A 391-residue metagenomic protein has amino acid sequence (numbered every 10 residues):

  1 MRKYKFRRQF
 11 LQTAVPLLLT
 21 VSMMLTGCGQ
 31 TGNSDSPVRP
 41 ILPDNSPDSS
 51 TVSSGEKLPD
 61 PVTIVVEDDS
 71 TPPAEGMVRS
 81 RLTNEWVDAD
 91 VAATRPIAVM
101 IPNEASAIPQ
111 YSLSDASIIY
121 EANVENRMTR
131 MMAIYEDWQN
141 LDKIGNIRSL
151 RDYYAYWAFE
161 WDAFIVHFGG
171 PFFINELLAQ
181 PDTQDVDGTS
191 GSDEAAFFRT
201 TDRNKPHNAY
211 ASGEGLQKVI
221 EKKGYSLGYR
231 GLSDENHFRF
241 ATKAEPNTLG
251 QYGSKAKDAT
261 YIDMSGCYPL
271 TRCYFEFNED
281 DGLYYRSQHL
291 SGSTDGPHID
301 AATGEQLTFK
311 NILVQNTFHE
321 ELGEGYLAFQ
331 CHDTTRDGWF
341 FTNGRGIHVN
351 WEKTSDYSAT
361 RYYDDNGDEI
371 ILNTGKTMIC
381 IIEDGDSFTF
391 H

Functional and structural regions predicted by a protein language model:
K3-V15: Bacterial N-terminal signal peptides that target proteins for export
L18-S22: Alpha-helical transmembrane segments
M23-G27: C-terminal motif of bacterial Sec signal peptides marking the signal peptidase cleavage site
G29-T31: Bacterial signal peptide processing site
S34-S36: Ser/Thr/Pro/Gly-rich low-complexity linker/stalk segments immediately outside membranes or between
R39, G55-Y120, E125-H391: A surface/extracellular/periplasmic glyco- and lipid-processing/surface-interacting theme
I41-V52: Short extracytoplasmic/periplasmic juxtamembrane "stem" segments immediately C-terminal to an N-terminal membrane anchor
